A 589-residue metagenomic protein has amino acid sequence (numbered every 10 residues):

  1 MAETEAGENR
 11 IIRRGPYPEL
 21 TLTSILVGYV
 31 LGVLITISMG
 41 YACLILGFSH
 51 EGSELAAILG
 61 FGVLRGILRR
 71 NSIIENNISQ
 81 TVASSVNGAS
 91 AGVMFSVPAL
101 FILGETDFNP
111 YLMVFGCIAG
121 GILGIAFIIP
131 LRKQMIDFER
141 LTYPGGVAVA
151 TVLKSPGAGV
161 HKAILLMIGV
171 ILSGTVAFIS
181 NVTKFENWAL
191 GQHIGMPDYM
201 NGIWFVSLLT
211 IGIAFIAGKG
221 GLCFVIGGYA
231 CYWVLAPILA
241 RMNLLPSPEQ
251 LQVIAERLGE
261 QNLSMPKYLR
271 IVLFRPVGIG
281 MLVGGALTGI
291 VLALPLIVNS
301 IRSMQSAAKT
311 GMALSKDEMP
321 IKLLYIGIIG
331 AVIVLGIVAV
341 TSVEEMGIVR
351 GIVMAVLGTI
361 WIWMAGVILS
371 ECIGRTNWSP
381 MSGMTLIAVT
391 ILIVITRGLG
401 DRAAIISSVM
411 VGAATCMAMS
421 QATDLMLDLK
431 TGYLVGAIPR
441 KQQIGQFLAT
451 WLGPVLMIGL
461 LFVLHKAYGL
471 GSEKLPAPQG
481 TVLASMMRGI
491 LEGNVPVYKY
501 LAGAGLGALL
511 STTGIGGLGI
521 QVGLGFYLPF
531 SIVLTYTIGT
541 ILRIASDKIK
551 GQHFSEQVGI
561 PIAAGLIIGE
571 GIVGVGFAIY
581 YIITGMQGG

Functional and structural regions predicted by a protein language model:
M1-G589: Alpha-helical multipass membrane-protein architecture
